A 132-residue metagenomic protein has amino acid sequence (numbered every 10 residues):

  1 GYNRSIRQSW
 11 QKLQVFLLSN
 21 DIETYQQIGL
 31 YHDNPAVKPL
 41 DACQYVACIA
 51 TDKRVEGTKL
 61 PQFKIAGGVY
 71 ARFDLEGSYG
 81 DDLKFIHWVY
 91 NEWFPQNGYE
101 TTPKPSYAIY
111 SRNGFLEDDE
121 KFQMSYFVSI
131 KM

Functional and structural regions predicted by a protein language model:
G1-M132: A solvent-exposed interaction/effector surface
